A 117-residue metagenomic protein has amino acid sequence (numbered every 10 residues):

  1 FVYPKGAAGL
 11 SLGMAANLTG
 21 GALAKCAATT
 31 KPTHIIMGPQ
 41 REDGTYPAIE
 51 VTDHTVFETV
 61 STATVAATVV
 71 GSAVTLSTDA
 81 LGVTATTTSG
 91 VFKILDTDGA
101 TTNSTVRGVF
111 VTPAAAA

Functional and structural regions predicted by a protein language model:
F1-A117: Surface-exposed, low-hydrophobicity beta-strand/loop segments enriched in small/polar/acidic residues
